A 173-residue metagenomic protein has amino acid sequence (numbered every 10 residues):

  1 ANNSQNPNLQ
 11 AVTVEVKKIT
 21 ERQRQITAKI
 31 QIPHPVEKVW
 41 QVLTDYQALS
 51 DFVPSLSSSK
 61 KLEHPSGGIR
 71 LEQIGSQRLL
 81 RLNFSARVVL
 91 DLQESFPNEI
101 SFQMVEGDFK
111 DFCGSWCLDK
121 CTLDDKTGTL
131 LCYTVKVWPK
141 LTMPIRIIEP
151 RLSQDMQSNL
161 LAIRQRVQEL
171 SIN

Functional and structural regions predicted by a protein language model:
A1-G67: Hydrophobic ligand-binding cavity/cleft-lining segments
I19, K60-E106, A162-L170: Glycine-rich portal/gate segments that line the openings of hydrophobic small-molecule binding cavities
Q23-Q31, G68-R70, R87, E99 (+1 more regions): Intrinsic-disorder/low-complexity, polar/charged segments enriched in Ser/Thr/Lys/Arg/Asp/Glu/Gln
T27-I30, S59-K60, A86-L92, C113-C121: Hydrophobic/aromatic beta-strand elements that line small-molecule binding cavities or substrate pockets in beta-rich
I30-H34, L43, R146, P150-Q157: Soluble non-cytosolic domains of exported or imported proteins
I32-V36, G75-L79, E94-F96, D108 (+2 more regions): Beta-strand elements of well-folded, non-transmembrane domains
V39-W40, L49, L92, Y133 (+1 more regions): Hydrophobic pocket/interface hotspot
Q103-Q154: Beta-strand/loop substructures that line and gate deep hydrophobic ligand-binding cavities in soluble
